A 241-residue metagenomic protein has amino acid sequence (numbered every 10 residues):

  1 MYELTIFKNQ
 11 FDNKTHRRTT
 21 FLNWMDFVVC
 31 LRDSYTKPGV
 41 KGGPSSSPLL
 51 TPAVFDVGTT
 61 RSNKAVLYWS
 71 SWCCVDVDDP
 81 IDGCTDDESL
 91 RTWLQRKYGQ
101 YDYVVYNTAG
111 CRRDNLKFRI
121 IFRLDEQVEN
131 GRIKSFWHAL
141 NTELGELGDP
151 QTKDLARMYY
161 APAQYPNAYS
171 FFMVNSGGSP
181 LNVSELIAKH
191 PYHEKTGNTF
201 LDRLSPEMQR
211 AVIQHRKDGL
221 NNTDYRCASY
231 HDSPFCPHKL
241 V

Functional and structural regions predicted by a protein language model:
M1-L116, R123-K134, I213, K217 (+1 more regions): Signature for HUH/AEP ssDNA processing cores
V40-L49, D149-R157, Y225-S229: Short glycine-rich, low-complexity/disordered patches
S70-C74, K117-R119, L155-M158, L201: Extracellular structured ligand-interaction cores
C84-R96, R123-G148, Y169-E185: Helical (often loop-to-helix) elements that flank the catalytic cores of nucleotide-handling enzymes
V104, L186-V241: Long, charged low-complexity interaction segments
F122-L124, P162-A163: Short, structured patches in soluble enzyme cores that scaffold and shape functional sites
G131-S135, A156, F235: Generic recognition of stable, solvent-exposed alpha-helical segments in well-folded globular domains
N141-F172, P191-G197: Flexible helix-coil linker/hinge segments at domain or subdomain boundaries
